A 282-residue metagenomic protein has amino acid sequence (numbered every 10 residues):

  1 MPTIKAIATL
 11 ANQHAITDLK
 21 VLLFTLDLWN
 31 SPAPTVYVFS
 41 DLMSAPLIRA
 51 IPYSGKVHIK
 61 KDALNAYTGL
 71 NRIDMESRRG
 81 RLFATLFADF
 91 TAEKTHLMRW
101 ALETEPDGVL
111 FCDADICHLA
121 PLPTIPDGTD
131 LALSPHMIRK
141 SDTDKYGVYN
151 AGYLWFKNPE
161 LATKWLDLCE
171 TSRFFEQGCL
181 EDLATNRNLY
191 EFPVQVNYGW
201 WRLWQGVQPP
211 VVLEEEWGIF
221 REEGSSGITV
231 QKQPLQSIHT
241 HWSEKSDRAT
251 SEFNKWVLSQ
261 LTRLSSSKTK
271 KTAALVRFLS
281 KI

Functional and structural regions predicted by a protein language model:
M1-E76, G80, T104-P106, V257 (+2 more regions): N-terminal anchoring/stem segment of glycosyltransferases
H14-A15, M43-S44, L64-N65, I116-H118 (+5 more regions): Short, solvent-exposed loop/turn segments at secondary-structure junctions
T17-K20, A92-H96, F174-D182: A structural signal for well-ordered alpha-helical segments within the folded catalytic domains of diverse enzymes
L26, M98, D115, L154 (+2 more regions): A residue-level signal for conserved active-site and pocket-lining positions in enzyme catalytic cores
I59, A63-L86, W204-S225: Charged, glycine/proline-rich intrinsically disordered loops and linkers
D89-D144, V148, F156: GT-A fold catalytic core of metal-dependent nucleotide-sugar glycosyltransferases, centered on the diacidic
C112, Y149-G152, E176, P234: Residues that flank catalytic or metal-binding motifs in active/ligand-binding sites
K157-L258, L264, K270-A273, F278: Catalytic core and acceptor-binding pocket of nucleotide-sugar-dependent glycosyltransferases
